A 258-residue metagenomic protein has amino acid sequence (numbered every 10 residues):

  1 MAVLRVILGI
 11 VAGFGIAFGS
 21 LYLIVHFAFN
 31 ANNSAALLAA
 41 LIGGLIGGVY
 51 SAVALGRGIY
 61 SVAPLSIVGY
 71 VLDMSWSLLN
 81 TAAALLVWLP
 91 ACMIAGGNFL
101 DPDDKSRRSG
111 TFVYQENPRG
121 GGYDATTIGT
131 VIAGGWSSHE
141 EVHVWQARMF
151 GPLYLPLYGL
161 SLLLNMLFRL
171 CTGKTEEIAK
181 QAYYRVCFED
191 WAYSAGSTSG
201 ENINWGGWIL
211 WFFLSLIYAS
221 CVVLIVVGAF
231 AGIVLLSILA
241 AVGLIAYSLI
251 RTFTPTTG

Functional and structural regions predicted by a protein language model:
A2-V6, I10, F14-A17, V68-C92 (+1 more regions): Metalloprotease/metallohydrolase-associated module, dominated by Zn2+-dependent proteases
V6-F14, Y22-A52, G58-S77, V186: Alpha-helical transmembrane segments in multi-pass membrane proteins
L21, V25, F29, S51 (+4 more regions): Membrane-water interface at transmembrane helix exits
C92-S106, R185: Alpha-helical transmembrane signal-anchor/signal-peptide segments
D101-I132: Catalytic zinc-binding patch centered on the HExxH motif and its immediate surroundings that defines zinc-dependent
G135-R148: Active-site recognition of the HExxH zinc-binding catalytic motif
M149-L155: Membrane-interfacial alpha-helical segments at the cytosolic side of multi-pass membrane proteins
